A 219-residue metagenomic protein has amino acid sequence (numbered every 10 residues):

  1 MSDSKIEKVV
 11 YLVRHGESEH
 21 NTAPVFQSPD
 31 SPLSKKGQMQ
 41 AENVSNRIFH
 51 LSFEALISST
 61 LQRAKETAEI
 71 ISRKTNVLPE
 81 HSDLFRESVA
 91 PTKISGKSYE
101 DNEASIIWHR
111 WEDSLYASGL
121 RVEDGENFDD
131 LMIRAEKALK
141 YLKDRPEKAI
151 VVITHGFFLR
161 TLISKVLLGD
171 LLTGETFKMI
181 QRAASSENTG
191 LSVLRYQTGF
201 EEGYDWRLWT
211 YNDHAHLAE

Functional and structural regions predicted by a protein language model:
M1-E54, E69, R73-V77, I94-S95 (+1 more regions): An N-terminal RHG(E/S)-centered segment typical of histidine phosphatases
S2-E7, R47, E80, S88-E100 (+1 more regions): Acidic, low-complexity terminal tails and accessory targeting/binding regions of phosphate-metabolizing enzymes
V10, K148-G156: Generic beta-sheet signal
V44-Y116, S186: Phosphate-coordination/substrate-recognition cap region in phosphate-metabolizing enzymes
S58-S59, I133, I153-T154: Short beta-strand scaffold positions
W111-D124, T210-E219: Extended, charge-rich low-complexity interaction segments
L120-P146: Internal catalytic-core helix/loop-beta-alpha segment that presents or stabilizes conserved functional determinants
